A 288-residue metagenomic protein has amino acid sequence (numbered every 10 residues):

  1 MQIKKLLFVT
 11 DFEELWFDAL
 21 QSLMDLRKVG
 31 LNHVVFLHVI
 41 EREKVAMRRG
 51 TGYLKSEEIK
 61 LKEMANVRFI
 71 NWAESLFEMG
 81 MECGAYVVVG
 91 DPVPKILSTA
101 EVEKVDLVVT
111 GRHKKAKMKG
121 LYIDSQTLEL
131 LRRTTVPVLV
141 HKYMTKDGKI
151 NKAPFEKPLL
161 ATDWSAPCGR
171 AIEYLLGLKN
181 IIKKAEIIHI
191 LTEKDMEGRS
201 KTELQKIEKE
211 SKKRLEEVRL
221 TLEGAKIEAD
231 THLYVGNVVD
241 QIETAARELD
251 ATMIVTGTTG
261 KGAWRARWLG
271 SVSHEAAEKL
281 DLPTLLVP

Functional and structural regions predicted by a protein language model:
M1, S56, E74-V108, E223-I254 (+1 more regions): Structural beta-alpha unit
M1-Y53, E156-K201, T221-A225: Small/aliphatic-rich secondary-structure junction motif
V35-L37, G84-V88, L139, E186-I188 (+2 more regions): General small-molecule cofactor/ligand-binding pocket signal
L54-V67, L204-K213: A short acidic, glycine-rich active-site loop that binds or catalyzes chemistry on phosphate/adenosine moieties
T110-R132, T256-K279: Glycine-rich, Arg-bearing micro-motifs that act as flexible, cationic patches
G111-R112, V138-Y143, T284-P288: Short beta-strand elements of ligand-binding domains
T127-D147: Short, structured interface segments
T145-F155: Intrinsically disordered, low-complexity Ser/Thr-rich linker and spacer segments in cell-wall-related proteins
